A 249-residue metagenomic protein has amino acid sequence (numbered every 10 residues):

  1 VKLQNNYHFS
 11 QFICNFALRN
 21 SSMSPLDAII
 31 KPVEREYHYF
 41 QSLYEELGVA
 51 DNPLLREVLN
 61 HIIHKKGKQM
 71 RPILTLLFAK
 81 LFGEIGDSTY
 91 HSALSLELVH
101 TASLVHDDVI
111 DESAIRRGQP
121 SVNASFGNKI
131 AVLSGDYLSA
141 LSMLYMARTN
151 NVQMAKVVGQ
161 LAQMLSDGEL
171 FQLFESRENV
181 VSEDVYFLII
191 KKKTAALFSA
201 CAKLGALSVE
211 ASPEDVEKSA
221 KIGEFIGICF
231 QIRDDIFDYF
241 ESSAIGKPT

Functional and structural regions predicted by a protein language model:
Q4-Q11: Low-complexity, intrinsically disordered or signal/transmembrane-proximal segments
S10, S21-S22: Serine residues within intrinsically disordered or low-complexity segments
M23-Y44: N-terminal amphipathic/basic leader segments beginning at the initiator methionine
E45-T249: Mg2+-dependent prenyl diphosphate-binding active-site environment of isoprenoid biosynthetic enzymes
